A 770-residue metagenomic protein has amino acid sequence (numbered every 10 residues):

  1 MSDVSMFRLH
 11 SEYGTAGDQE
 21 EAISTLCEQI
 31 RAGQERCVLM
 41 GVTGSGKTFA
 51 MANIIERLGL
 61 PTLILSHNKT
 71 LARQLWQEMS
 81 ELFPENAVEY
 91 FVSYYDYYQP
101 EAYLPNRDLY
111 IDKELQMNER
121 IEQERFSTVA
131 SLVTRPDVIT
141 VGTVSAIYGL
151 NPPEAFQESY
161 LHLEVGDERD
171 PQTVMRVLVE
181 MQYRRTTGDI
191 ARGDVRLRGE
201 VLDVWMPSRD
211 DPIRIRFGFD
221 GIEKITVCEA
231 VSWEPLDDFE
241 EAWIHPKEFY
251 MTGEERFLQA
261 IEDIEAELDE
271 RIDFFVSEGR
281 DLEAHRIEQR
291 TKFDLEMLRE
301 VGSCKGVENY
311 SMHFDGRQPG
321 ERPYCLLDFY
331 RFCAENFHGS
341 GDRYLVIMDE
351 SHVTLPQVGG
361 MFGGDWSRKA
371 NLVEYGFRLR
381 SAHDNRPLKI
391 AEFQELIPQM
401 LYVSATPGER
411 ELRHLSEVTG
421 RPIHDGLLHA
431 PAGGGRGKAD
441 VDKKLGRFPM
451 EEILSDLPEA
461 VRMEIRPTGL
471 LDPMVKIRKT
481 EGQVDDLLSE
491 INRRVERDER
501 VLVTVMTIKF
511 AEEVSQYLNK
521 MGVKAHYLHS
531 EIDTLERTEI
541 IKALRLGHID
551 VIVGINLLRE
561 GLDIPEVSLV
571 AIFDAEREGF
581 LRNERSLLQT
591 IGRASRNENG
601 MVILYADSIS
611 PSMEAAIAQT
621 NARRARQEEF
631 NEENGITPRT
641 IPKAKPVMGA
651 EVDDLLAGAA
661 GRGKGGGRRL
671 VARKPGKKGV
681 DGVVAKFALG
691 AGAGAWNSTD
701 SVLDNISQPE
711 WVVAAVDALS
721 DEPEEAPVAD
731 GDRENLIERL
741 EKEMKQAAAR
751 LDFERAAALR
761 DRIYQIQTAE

Functional and structural regions predicted by a protein language model:
M1-P646, A650-D653: ASCE RecA-like P-loop NTPase motor cores that couple ATP hydrolysis to mechanical translocation on nucleic acids
M1-R8, A334-S340, T419-L454, R493 (+2 more regions): Acidic, low-complexity intrinsically disordered tails
